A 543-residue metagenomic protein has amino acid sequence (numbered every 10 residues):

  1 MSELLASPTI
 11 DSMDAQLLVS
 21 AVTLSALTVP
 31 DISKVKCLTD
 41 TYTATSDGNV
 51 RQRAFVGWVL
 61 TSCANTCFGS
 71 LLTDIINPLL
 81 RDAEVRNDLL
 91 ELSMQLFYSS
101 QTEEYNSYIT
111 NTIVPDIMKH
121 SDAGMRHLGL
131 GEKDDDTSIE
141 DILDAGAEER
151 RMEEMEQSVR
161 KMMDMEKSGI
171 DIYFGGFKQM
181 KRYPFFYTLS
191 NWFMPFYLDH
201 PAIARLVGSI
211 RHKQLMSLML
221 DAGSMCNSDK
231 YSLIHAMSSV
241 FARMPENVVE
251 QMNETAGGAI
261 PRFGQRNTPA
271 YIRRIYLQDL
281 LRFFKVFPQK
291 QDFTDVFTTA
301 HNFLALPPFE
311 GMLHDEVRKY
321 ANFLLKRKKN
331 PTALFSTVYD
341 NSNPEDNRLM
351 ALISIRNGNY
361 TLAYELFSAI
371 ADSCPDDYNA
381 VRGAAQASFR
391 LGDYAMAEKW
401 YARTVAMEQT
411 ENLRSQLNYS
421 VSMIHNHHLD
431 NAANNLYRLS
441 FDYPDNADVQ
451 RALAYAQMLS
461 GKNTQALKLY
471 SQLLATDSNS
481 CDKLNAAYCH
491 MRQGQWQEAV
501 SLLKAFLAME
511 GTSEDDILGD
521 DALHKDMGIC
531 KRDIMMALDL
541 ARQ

Functional and structural regions predicted by a protein language model:
T28, K328-P331, Y360, Y394 (+3 more regions): TPR-repeat structural position
T43, V56-E84, A406-M407, A475-T476 (+1 more regions): TPR/TPR-like (Sel1-like) alpha-helical repeat modules
F193-Q386: Alpha-solenoid helical-repeat scaffolds
E316, D346, A380, L413-S415 (+4 more regions): TPR alpha-solenoid repeat register
R327-K328, N357, L391, N426 (+2 more regions): Structural motif corresponding to the intra-repeat A-B loop/turn of tetratricopeptide repeats
A333-L334, A363, A397, A432 (+2 more regions): Single-residue signature of alpha-solenoid repeat helices
